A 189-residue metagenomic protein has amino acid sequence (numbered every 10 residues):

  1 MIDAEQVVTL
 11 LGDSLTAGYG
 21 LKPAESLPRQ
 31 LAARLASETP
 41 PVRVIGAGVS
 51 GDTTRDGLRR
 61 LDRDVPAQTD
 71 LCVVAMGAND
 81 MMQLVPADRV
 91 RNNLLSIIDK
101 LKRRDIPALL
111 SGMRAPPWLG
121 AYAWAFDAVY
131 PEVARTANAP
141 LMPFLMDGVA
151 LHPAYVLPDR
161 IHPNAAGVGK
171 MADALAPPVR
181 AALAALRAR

Functional and structural regions predicted by a protein language model:
M1-S50, R60-Q68: Serine-esterase "nucleophile elbow" of acetyl-processing enzymes
A33, S37-P40, D56-R189: Alpha-helical cap/lid subdomain in secreted, periplasmic, or secretory-pathway luminal O-acyl-processing enzymes
